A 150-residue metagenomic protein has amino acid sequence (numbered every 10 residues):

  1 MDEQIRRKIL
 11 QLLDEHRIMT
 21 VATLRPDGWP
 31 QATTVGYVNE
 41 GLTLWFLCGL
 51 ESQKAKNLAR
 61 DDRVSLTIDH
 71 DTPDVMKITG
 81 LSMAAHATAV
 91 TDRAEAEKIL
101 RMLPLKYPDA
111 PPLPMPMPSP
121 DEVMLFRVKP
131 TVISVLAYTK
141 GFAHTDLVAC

Functional and structural regions predicted by a protein language model:
M1-I18, D146-V148: Extreme N-terminal tail/first-helix region
E3, L47-G49, A110: Short gly/ser/thr-rich secondary-structure transition/capping motifs
L13-D14, A59-R60, P104: Alpha-helix boundary recognition
E15-T20, Y107-A110: Short Pro/Gly-enriched beta-strand edge/turn motifs at strand-loop
R17-L50, L58, S65-H70, I78-G80: Short beta-strand segments
M19, L44, V64, A87-T88 (+1 more regions): Short beta-strand segments in beta-sandwich/barrel cores
V75-C150: Charged, gly/pro-rich active-site loop segments
